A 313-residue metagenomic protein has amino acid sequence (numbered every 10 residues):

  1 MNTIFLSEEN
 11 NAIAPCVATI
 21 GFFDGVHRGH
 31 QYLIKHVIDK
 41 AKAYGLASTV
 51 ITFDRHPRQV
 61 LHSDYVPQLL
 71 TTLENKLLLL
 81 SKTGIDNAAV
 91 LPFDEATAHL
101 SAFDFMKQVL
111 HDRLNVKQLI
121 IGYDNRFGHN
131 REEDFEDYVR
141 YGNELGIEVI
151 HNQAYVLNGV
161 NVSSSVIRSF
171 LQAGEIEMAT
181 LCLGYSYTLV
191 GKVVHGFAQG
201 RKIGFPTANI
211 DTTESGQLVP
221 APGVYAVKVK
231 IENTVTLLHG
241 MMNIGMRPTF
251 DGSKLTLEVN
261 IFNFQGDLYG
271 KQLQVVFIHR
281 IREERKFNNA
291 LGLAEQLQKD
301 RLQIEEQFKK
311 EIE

Functional and structural regions predicted by a protein language model:
I4-F5, A88-V90, E148-N152: General small-molecule cofactor/ligand-binding pocket signal
S7-T72: N-terminal catalytic cores of NTP/NDP-binding nucleotidyl/phosphoryl-transfer enzymes
H27, L80, L119, A179 (+2 more regions): Residue-level signal for inorganic ion chemistry
Q68-K76, L100-M106: Glycine-rich, highly charged phosphate/nucleotide-binding loops
T72-A89: A glycine-rich helix N-cap at a beta->alpha junction
H99-P206, N288-G292: Classical nucleotidyltransferase
G196-E313: Phosphate/ribose-recognition catalytic cores of enzymes acting on nucleotide-derived substrates
